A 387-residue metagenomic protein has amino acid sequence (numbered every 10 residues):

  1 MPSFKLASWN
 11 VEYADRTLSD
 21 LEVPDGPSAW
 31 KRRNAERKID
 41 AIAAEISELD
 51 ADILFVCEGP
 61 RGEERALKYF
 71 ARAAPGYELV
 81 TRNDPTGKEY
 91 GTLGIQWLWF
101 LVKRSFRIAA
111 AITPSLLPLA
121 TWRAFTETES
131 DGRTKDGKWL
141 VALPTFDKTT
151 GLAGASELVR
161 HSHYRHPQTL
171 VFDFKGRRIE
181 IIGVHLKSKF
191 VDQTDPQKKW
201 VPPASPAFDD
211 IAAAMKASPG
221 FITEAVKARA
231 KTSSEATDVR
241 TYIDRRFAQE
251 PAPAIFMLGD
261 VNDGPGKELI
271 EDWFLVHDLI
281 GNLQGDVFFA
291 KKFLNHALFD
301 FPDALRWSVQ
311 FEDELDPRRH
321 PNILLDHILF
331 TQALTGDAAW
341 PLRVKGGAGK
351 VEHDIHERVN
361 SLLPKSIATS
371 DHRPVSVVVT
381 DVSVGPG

Functional and structural regions predicted by a protein language model:
M1-W99, D210-A217, K231, A236 (+2 more regions): N-terminal, active-site-proximal structural segment of metallo-dependent hydrolase catalytic domains
S3-L21, I179-F208: Short, solvent-exposed beta-strand-terminating loops
V11, G59, L186, D260-V261: Active-site metal-binding loops of divalent metal-dependent hydrolases
L21-D25, F70-A73, Q197-K198, I270-D278: Short secondary-structure boundary/capping segments
P27-E36, E224, A228, A297-L298 (+1 more regions): A short acidic, glycine-rich active-site loop that binds or catalyzes chemistry on phosphate/adenosine moieties
G59-T194: Structured beta-strand-rich core segments of catalytic domains in phosphoester-bond hydrolases
G62, I108-A111, A120-W122, T145-K148 (+3 more regions): Metal-dependent phosphoester-hydrolase catalytic domains
I222-P251: A long, amphipathic alpha-helix that forms part of the scaffold/cap immediately adjacent to metal-dependent active
